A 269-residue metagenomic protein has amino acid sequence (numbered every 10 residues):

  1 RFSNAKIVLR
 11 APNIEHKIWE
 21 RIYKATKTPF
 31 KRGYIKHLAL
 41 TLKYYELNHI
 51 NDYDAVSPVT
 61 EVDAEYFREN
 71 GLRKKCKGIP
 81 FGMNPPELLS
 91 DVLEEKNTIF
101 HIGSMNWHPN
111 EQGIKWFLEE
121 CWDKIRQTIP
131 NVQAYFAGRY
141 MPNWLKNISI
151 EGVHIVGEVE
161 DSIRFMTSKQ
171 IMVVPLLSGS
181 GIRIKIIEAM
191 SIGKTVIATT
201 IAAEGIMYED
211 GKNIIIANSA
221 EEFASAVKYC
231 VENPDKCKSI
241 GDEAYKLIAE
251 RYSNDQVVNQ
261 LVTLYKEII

Functional and structural regions predicted by a protein language model:
A5-T41, S104: Acceptor-binding helix/loop patch of EC 2.4 sugar-transfer enzymes, predominantly nucleotide-sugar-dependent
H16, K36-L88: Donor nucleotide-sugar binding/catalytic pocket of nucleotide-sugar-dependent glycosyltransferases
D54, T167-G181, I192-T195: Acidic donor-binding loop of glycosyltransferase active sites
G78, M83-S168: Conserved catalytic-core segment of nucleotide-activated headgroup transferases in glycan assembly
K185-E188, T195-T199: Short hydrophobic beta-strand element within catalytic cores of glycosyltransferases and related nucleotide-activated
T200-I216: Short acidic/histidine- and often glycine-rich active-site loop of Leloir-type glycosyltransferases that engages
I214-E221, Y229-P234: Conserved acidic donor-binding segment of nucleotide-sugar-dependent glycosyltransferases
K236-E250, V257-T263: A short, well-ordered alpha-helix in the C-terminal region of glycosyltransferases
